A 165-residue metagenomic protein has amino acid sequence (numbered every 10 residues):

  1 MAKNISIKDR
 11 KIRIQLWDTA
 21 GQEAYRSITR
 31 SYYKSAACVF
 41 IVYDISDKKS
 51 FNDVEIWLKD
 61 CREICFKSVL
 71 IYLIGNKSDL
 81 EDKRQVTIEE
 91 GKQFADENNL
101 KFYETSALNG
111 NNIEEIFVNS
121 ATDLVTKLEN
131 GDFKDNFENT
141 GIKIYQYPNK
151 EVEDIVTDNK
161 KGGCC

Functional and structural regions predicted by a protein language model:
M1-S27, K34: Switch I (G2) and immediately adjacent beta-strands of P-loop GTPase domains
S6-K11, K67-C165: Conserved P-loop small GTPase signature centered on TRAFAC-class small GTPases
L16-W17, F40-D44, Y72-N76, T105: Conserved beta-strand segments of the P-loop GTPase G domain that flank and frequently precede/overlap
T19-Q22, D47-K48, G110: The beta1-alpha1 cofactor-binding region of Rossmann-like NAD(H)/NADP(H)-dependent oxidoreductases
A24-I28, S50, E90, N112: Short acidic active-site motifs
A36-E55, C65-S68, S78-Q85: Conserved Switch II/interswitch segment of TRAFAC-class P-loop GTPases
